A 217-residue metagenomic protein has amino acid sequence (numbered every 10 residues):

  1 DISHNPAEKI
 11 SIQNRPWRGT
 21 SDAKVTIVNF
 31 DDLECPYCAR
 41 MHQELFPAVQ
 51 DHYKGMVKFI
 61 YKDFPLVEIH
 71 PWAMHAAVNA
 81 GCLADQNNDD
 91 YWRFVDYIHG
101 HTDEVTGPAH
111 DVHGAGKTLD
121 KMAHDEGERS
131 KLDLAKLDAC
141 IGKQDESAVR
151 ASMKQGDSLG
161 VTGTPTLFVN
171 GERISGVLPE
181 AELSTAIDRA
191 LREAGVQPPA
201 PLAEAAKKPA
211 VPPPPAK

Functional and structural regions predicted by a protein language model:
D1-W72, S147-K154, S158, I187 (+1 more regions): Extracytoplasmic thiol/disulfide redox context detector
L66-T164, F168-A200, E204-K217: Cysteine-centric redox/oxidoreductase cores and disulfide-bonded domains
